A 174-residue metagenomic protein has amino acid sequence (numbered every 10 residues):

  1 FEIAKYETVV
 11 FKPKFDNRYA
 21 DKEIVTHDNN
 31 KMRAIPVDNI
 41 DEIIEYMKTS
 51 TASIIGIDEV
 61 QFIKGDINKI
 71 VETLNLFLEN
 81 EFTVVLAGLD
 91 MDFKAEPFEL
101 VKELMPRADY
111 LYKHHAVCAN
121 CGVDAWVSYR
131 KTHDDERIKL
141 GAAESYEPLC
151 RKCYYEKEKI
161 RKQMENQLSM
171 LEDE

Functional and structural regions predicted by a protein language model:
F1-T49, D92-E103, K113-A116, L140-G141 (+1 more regions): Conserved P-loop
D58-V60, G88: Walker B catalytic acidic pair
F62-G65: Residues immediately C-terminal
N68-E72, F98-E99: Charged helix-capping and loop-helix junction motifs
L76-E99: Sensor-1/coupling segment of RecA-like P-loop NTPase cores
A108: Short basic (Lys/Arg) and small-residue
H114-L140: Short recognition patches in nucleic-acid-associated and regulatory proteins
